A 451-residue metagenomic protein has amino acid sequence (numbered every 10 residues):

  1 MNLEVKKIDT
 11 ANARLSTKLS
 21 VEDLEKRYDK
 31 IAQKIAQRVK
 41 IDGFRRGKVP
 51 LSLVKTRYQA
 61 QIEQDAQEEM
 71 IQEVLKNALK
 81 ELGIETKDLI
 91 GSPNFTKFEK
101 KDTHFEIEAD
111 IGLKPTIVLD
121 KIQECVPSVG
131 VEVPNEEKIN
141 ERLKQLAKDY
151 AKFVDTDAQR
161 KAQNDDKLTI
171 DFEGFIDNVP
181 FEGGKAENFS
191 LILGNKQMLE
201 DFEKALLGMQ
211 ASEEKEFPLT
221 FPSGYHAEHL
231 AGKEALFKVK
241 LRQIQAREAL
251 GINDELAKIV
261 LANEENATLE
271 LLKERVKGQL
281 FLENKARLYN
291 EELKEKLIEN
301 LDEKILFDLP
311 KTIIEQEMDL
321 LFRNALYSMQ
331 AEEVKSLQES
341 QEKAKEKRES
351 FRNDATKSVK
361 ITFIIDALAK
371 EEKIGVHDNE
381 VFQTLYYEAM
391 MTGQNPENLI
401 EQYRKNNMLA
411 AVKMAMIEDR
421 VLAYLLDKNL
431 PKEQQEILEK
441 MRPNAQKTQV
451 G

Functional and structural regions predicted by a protein language model:
N2-Q67, I139, E173-I176, G208-M209 (+1 more regions): Extended, charged alpha-helical "arm"/coiled-coil substrate-binding scaffolds, typified by the C-terminal helical
E4, F95-K97, F189, E203-G208: Beta-strand-rich interaction surfaces with strong enrichment in secreted/lumenal proteins
I31, L143, V154-L206, P218-L219 (+3 more regions): Core FKBP-type peptidyl-prolyl cis-trans isomerase
F44-R45, E85-T96, K185, L309 (+1 more regions): Short beta-strand elements
E63, E68-I117: Extended, domain-scale alpha-helical bundle/helix-rich regions
D88-K97, L143-D165, E349-S350: Phosphate-interacting basic helix/loop segments used at nucleotide- and nucleic-acid interfaces
P127-A151: Acidic/polar surface patches and capping/hinge elements
